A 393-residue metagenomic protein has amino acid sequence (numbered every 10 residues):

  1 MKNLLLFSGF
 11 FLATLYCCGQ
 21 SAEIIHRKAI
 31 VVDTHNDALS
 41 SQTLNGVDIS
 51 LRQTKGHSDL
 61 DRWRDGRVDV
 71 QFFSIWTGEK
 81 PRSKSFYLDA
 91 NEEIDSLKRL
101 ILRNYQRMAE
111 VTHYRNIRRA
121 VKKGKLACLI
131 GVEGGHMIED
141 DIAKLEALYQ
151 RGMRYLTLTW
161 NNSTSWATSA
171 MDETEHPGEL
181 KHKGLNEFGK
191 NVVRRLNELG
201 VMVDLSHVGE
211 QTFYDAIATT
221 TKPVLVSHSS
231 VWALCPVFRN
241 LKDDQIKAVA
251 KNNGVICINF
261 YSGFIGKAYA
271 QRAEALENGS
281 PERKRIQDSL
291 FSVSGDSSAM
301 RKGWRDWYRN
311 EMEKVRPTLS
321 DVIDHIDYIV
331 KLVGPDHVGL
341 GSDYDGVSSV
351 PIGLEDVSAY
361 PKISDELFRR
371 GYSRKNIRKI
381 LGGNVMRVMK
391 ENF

Functional and structural regions predicted by a protein language model:
M1-I24: Bacterial Sec-dependent N-terminal signal peptides
G9-A13, Q42, C235: Enrichment for repetitive, rod-forming helical segments
C18-L180, P236-F393: N-terminal hydrophobic targeting/anchoring segments and the immediately downstream early-domain regions of hydrolases
Q150-L225, S229-R239: Divalent metal-binding pocket/active-site signature
